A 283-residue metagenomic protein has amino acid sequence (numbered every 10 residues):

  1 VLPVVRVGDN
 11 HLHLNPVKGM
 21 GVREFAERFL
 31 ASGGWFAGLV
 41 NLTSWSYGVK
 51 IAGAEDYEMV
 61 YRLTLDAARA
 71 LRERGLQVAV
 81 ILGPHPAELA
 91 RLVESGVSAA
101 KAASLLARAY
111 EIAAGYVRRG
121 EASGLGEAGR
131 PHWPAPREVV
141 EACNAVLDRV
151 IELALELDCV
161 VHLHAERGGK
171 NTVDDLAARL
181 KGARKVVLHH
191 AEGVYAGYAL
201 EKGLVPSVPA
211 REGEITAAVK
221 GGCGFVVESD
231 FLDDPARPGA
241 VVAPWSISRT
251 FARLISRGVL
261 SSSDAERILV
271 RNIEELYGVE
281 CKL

Functional and structural regions predicted by a protein language model:
L2, A26-G33, T64-V80, Y110-S123 (+4 more regions): Acidic (Asp/Glu)-rich catalytic clusters
R6-V17, R23-M59, E73-L89, S123-G124 (+1 more regions): Divalent metal-dependent hydrolysis catalytic cores, especially in the metallo-beta-lactamase
L14-K18, S44-Y47, A87-L89, P131-W133 (+4 more regions): Active-site environment of divalent metal-dependent phosphoester hydrolases
M20-V22, A54-T64, E94-A113: Glycine-rich anion/phosphate-binding loops
V49-G53, A87-A103, A135-V139: Surface-exposed, active-site-proximal loop segments in enzymatic domains
L106, A113-V194: Divalent metal-binding pocket/active-site signature
E152, S248-L283: Mid-to-C-terminal alpha-helical segments outside catalytic/metal-binding sites
H164, C223-V241: Short acidic/histidine-rich active-site segments
